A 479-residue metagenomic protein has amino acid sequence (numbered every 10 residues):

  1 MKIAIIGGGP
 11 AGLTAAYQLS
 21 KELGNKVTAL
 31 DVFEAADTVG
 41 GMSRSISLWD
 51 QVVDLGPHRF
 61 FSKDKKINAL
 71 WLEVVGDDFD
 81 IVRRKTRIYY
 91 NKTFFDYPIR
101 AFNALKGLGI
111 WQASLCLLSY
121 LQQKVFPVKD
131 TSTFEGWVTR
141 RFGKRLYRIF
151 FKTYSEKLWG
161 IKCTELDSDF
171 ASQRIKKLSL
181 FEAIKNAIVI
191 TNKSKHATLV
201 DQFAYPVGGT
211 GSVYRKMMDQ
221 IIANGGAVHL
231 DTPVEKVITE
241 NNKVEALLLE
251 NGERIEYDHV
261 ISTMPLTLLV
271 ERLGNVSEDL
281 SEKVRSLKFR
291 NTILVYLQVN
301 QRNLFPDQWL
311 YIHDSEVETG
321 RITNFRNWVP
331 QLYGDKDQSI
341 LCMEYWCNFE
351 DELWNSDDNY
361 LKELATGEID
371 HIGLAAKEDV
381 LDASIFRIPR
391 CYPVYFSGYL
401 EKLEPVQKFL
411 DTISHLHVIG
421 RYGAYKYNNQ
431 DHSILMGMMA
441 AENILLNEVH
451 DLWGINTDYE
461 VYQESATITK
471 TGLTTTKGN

Functional and structural regions predicted by a protein language model:
M1-A11: Beta1/beta-strand and adjacent pyrophosphate-binding region of the FAD-binding site in flavoprotein oxidoreductases
A11, T38, T267: Conserved Rossmann-like nucleotide-cofactor binding loop
T14, L115-L118, Q122-V237: Active-site/ligand-binding neighborhood in enzyme catalytic cores
S20-S47: Glycine-rich FAD pyrophosphate-binding loop
W49-F126: Dinucleotide-binding Rossmann-like beta1-alpha1 core, especially the glycine-rich loop that anchors the ADP
K65-Y97, R141-R148, Q220-L230, E235-E245: Feature captures the FAD/FMN-dependent oxidoreductase FAD-binding
T232-A375, F386, W453-N456, E460-Y462 (+1 more regions): Mid-domain catalytic core of redox enzymes that form a hydrophobic substrate pocket/lid adjacent to a catalytic redox
P389, S397-N479: C-terminal lid/capping helical subdomain adjacent to the catalytic/cofactor pocket in oxidative enzymes
